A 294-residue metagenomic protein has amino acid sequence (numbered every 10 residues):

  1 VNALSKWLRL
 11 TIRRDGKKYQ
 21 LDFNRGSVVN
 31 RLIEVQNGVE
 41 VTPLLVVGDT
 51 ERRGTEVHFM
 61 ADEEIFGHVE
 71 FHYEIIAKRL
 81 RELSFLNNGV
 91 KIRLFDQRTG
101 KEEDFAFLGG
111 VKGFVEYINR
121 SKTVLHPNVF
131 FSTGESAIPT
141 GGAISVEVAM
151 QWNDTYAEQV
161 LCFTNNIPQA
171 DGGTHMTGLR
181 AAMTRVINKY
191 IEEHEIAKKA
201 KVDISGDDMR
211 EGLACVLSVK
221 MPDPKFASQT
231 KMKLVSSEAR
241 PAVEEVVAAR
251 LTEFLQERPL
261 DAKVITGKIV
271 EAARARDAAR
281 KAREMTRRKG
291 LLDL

Functional and structural regions predicted by a protein language model:
N2-L294: GHKL-family ATPase ATP-binding module
